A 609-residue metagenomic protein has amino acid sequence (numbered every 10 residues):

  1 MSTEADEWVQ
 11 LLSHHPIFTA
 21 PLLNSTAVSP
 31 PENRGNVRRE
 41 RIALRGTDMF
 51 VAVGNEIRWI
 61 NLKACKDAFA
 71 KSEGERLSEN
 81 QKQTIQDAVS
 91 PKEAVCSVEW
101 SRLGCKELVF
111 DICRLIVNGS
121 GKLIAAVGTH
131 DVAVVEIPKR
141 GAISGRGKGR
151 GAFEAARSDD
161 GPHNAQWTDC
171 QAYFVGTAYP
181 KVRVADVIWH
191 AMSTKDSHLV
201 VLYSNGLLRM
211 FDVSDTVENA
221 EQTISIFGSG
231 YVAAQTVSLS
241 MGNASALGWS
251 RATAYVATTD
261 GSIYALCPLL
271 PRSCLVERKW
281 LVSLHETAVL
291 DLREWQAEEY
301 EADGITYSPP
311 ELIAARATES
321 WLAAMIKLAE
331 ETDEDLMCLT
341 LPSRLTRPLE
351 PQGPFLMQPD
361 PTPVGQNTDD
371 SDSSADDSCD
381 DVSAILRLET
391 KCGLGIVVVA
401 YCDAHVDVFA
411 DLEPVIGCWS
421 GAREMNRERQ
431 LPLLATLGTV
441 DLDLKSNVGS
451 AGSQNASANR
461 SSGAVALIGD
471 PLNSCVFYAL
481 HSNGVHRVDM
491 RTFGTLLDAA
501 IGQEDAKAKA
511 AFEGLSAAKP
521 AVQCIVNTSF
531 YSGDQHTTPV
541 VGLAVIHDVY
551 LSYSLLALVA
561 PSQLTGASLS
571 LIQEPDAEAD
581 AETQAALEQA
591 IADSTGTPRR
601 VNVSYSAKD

Functional and structural regions predicted by a protein language model:
S2-D260, I591-D609: Long amphipathic alpha-helical scaffold regions
E4, W59, T216, C338-D609: Eukaryotic scaffolding regions of large macromolecular assemblies
F18, L23-V28, R34, R45 (+16 more regions): Feature targets compositionally biased, intrinsically disordered low-complexity regions with long contiguous runs
G54-S72, T129-G145, S197, N205-D212 (+4 more regions): Structural motif
I124-P138, I143, E154-G395, V399-A404 (+1 more regions): Fungal eukaryote-biased detector of long internal structured cores
R150-G151, I224-F227, K279-V282, V289-D291 (+3 more regions): Glycine-rich loops and low-complexity Gly/Arg-rich segments that provide flexible linkers or classic glycine-based
